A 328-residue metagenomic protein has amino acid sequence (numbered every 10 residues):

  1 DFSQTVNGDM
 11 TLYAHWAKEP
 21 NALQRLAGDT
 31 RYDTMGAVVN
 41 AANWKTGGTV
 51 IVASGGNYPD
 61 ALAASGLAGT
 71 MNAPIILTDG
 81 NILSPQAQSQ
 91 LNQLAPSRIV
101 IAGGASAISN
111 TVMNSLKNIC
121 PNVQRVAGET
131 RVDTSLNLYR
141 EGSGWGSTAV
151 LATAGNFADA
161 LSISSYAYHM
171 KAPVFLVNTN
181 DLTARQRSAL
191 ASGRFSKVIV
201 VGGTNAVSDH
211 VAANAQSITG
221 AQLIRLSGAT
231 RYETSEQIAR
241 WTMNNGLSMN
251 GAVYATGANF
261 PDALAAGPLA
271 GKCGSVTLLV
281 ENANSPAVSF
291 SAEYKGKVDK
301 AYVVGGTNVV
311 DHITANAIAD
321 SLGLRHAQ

Functional and structural regions predicted by a protein language model:
F2-E19: Conserved "repeat-terminator" motif of extracellular CCP/Sushi domains
K18-Q328: Extracellular glycan-binding segments that recognize GlcNAc-based cell-wall polysaccharides
